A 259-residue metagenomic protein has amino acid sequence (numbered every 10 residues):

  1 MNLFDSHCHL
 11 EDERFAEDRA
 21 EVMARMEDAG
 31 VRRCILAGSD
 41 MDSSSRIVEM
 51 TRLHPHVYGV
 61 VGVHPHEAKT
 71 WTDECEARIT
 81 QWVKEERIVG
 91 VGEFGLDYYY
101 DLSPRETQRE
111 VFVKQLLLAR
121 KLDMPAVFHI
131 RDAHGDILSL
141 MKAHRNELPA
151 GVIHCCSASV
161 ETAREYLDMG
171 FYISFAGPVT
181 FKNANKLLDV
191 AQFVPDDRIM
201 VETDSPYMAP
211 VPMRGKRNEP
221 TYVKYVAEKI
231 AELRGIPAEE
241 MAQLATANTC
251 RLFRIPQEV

Functional and structural regions predicted by a protein language model:
M1-V259: Mid-domain alpha/beta scaffold segments of enzyme catalytic cores
